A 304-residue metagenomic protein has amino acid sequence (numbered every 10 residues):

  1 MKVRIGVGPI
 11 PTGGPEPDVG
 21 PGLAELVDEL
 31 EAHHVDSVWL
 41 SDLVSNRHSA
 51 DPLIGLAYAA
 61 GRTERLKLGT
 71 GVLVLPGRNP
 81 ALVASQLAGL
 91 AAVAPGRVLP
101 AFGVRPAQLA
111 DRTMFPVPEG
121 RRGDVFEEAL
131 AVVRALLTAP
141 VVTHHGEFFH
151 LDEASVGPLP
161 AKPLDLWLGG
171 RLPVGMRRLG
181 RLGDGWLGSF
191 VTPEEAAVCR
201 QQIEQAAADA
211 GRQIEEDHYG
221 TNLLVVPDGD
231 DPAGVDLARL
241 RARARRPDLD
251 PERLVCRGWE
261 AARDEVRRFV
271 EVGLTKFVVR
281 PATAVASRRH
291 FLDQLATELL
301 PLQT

Functional and structural regions predicted by a protein language model:
M1-T63, K67, K162-L164, A282-V285: N-terminal beta1-alpha1-beta2 module of alpha/beta enzyme domains
K2-V19, G77-T143, S189-E195: Flexible, glycine-rich active-site loops centered on histidine and acidic residues that chelate a metal or position
V3-P9, V38-L40, L68-G71, V98-F102 (+4 more regions): Hydrophobic faces of well-ordered beta-strands that scaffold small-molecule active sites in alpha/beta enzyme cores
I5-P21, L73-P80, P160-R171, D248-E260: Active-site mouth loops of central-metabolism enzymes
E16-L30, L82, Q86, L168-R178 (+2 more regions): Short, acidic/polar
L30, H34, A59, L90 (+6 more regions): Conserved, mostly hydrophobic/aromatic
A32-V35, P95, G183-D184, L274: A structural motif
T113-F115, E119-S155, F190-K276, R280-Q294 (+1 more regions): An alpha-helical appendage that flanks or caps ligand/catalytic pockets
